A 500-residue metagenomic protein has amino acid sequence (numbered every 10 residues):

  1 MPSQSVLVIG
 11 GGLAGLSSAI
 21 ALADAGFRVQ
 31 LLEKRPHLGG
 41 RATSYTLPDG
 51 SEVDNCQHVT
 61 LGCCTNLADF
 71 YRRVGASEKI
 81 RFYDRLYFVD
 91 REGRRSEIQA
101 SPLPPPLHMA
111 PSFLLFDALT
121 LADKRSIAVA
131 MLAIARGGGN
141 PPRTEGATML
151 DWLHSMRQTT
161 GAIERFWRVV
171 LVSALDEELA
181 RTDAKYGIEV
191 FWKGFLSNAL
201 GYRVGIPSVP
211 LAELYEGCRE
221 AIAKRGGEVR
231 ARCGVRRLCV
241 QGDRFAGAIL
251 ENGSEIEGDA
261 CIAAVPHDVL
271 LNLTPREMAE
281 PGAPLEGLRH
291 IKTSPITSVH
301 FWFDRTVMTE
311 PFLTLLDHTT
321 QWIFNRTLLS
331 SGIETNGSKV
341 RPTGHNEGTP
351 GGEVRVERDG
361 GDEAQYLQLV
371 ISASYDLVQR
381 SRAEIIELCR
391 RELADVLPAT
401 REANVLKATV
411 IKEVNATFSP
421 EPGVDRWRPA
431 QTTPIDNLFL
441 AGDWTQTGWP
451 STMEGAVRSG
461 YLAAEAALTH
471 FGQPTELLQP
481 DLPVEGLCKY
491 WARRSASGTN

Functional and structural regions predicted by a protein language model:
P2, G234-K339, T343-N346, P350-E353 (+2 more regions): Mid-domain catalytic core of redox enzymes that form a hydrophobic substrate pocket/lid adjacent to a catalytic redox
Q4-L31: N-terminal Rossmann-like FAD-binding beta1-loop-alpha1 element of flavoenzymes
A23-P48: Glycine-rich FAD pyrophosphate-binding loop
L67-A68, R72, S77-I188, A199-G201: Mobile amphipathic helical/loop "lid" adjacent to a hydrophobic cofactor/ligand pocket
A174-L175, L388-T433, V484-E485: Flavin (FAD/FMN) cofactor-binding core of flavoprotein oxidoreductases
V190-N252, D259: Helical element adjacent to the flavin cofactor pocket in flavoenzyme catalytic cores
F324-E334, E413-L440, W444-T447: FAD-binding beta-loop-beta segment adjacent to the flavin cofactor pocket
L468-N500: Active-site-proximal substrate-binding core of FAD-dependent oxidoreductases
